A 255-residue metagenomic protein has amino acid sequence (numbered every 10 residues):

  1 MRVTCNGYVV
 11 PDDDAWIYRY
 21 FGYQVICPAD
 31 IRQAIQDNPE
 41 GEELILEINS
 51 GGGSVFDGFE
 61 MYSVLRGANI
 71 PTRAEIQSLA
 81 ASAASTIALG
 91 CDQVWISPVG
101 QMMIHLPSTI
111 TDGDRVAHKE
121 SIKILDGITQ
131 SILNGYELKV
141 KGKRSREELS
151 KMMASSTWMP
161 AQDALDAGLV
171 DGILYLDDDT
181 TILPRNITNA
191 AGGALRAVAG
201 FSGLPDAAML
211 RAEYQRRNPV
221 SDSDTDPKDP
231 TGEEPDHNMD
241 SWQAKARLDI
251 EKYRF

Functional and structural regions predicted by a protein language model:
M1-A83, C91-F255: N-terminal organellar transit peptides
